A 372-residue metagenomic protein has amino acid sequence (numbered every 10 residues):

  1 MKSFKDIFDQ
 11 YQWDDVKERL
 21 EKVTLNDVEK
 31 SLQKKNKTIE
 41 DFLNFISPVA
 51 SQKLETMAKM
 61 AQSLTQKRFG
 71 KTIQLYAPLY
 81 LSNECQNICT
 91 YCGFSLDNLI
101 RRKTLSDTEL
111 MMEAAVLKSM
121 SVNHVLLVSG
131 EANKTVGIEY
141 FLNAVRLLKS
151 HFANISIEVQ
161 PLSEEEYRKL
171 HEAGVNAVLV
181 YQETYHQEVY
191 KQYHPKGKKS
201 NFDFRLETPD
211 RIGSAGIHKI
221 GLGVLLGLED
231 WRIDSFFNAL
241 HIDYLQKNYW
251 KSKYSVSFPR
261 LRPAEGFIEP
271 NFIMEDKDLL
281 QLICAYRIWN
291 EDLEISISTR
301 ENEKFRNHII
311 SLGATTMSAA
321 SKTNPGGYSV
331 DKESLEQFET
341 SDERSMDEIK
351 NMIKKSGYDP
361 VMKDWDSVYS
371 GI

Functional and structural regions predicted by a protein language model:
M1-A50, K118, K247-I372: Auxiliary Fe-S-binding modules of radical SAM enzymes
K53-Q74: Short, charged low-complexity linear segments at domain edges
A61, C89, V180, I212 (+3 more regions): Conserved, mostly hydrophobic/aromatic
F69-E109: Canonical Radical SAM [4Fe-4S] cluster-binding loop centered on the CxxxCxxC motif and its immediate flanking residues
A77, A114, F141-V145, Y167 (+5 more regions): Generic structural signal for well-ordered alpha-helices, preferentially at hydrophobic/aromatic core positions
L79-L81, E131-N133, V159-S163, T184-H186 (+4 more regions): Active-site-proximal loop/turn and secondary-structure-junction residues that shape catalytic pockets, frequently
L96-M112, L117-I212, H218-L222, L226 (+1 more regions): Core AdoMet radical
E164-E172, E229-D243, N302-L312: Catalytic cores of alpha/beta
